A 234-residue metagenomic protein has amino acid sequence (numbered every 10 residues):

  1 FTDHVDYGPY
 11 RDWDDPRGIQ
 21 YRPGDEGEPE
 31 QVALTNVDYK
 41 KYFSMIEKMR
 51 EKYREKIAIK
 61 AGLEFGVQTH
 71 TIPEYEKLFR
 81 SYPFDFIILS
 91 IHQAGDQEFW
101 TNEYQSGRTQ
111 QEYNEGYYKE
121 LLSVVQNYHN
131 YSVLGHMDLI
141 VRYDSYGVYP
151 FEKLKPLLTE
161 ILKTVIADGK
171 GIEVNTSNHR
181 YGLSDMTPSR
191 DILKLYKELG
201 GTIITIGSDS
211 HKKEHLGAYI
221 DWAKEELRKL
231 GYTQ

Functional and structural regions predicted by a protein language model:
F1, I59-L63, I87-L89, V133-G135 (+2 more regions): Hydrophobic faces of well-ordered beta-strands that scaffold small-molecule active sites in alpha/beta enzyme cores
F1-F65, Y143, P150-E152, K212-K213 (+2 more regions): An N-terminally biased module of ancient metal coordination in phosphate/nucleic-acid-related enzymes
H4-D6, G62-Q68, H92-A94, D138-R142 (+2 more regions): Active-site beta-loop-alpha junctions enriched in small/polar residues
R11-D15, V125-Q126, V141, V148-Q234: Charged catalytic cores and adjacent phosphate/nucleic-acid-binding surfaces used for phosphate/nucleic-acid chemistry
E30-K41, Q105-G116, Y149-P156, S184-P188 (+1 more regions): Alpha-helix N-cap and loop-to-helix initiation/capping positions
M45-E55, E76-I88, V125-H129, E160-G169 (+1 more regions): Acidic (Asp/Glu)-rich catalytic clusters
I57-Q110: Hydrophobic alpha-helical segments and helix pairs
E98-Y113, L139-P150, H179: Surface-exposed cleft-lining segments at the edges of enzyme active sites
